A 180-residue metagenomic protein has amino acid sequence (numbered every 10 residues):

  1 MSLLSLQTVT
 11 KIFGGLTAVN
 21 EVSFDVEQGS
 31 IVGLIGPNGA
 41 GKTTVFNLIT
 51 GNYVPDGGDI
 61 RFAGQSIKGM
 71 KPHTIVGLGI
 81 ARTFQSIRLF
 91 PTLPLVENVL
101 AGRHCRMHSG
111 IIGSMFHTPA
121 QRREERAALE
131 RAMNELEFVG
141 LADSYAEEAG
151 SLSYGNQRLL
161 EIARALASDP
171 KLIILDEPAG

Functional and structural regions predicted by a protein language model:
M1-G180: Glycine-rich phosphate-binding loops of nucleotide-dependent enzymes
